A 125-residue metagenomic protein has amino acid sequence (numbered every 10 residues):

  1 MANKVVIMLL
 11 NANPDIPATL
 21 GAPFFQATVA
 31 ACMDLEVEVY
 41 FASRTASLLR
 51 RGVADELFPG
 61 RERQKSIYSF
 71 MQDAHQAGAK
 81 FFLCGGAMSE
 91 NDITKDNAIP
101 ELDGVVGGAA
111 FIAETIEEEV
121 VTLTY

Functional and structural regions predicted by a protein language model:
A2-V6, E118-V121, Y125: Polar low-complexity intrinsically disordered regions
M8-L20: Short, glycine-rich nucleotide/cofactor-binding loops
L20-M33, V39: Histidine-anchored nucleotide/phosphate-binding helix
A31, H75, I116: Anion (oxyanion) recognition and catalysis
V37-A42, F81-G85: Short internal beta-strands
T45-F58: N-terminal beta-loop-helix "entrance" segment that forms/cooperates in small-molecule cofactor or anionic ligand
D55-G85: A glycine-rich helix N-cap at a beta->alpha junction
D73-A74, F82, S89-I99, G104-A110 (+1 more regions): A short aromatic-anchored loop/beta-hairpin motif
